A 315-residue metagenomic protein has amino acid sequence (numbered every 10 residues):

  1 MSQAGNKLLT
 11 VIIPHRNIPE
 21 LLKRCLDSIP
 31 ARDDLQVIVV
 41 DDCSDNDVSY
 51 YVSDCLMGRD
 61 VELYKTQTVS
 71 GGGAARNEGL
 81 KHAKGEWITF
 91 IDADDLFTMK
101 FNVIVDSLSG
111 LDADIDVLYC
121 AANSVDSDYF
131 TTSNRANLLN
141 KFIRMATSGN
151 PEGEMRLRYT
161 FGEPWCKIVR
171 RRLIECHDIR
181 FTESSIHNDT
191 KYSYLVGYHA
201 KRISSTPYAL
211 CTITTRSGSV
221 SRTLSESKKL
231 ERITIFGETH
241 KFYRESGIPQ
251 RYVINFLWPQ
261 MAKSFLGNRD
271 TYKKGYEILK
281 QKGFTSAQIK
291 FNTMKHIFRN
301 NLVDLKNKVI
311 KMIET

Functional and structural regions predicted by a protein language model:
M1-A4, A31, L56-V61, R269-T315: Membrane-interface aromatic/basic loop that binds lipid-linked glycans or pyrophosphate carriers, typified by
K7-T10, S28, Q36, K191: Cell-envelope/extracellular polymer assembly enzymes that use nucleotide-activated donors
P14-A31: Short, well-formed alpha-helical segments that are part of the catalytic scaffolds of diverse glycosyltransferases
S28, D41-V52, T68, D92 (+1 more regions): A conserved acidic beta->alpha catalytic loop
T66-A83: Glycine-rich, basic loop-to-helix element that forms the pyrophosphate-binding segment of sugar-nucleotide handling
G72-R76, A93-I203, T214-S227: Donor-binding/catalytic cores of nucleotide-activated saccharide and glycerol-phosphate transferases/polymerases
I88: Short aromatic/hydrophobic "clamp" motif used to bind/position activated sugar donors
Y208-S217, R222-R251, N255, N268-F284: Catalytic core of nucleotide-sugar-dependent glycosyltransferases
